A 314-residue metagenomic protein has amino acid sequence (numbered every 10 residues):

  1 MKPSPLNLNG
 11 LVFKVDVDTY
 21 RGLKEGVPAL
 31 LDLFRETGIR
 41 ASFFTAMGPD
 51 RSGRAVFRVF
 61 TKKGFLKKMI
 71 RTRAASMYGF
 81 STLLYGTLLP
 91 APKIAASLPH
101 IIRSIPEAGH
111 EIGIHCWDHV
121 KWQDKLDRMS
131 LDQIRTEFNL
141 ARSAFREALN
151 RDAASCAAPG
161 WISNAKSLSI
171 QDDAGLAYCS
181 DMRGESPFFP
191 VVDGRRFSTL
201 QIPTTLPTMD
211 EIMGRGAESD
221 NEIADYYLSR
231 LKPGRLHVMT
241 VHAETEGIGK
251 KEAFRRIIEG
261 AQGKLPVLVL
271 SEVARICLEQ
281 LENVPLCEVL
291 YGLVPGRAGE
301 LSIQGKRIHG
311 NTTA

Functional and structural regions predicted by a protein language model:
M1-S155, G160-L200, S219-R235, M239 (+1 more regions): Catalytic alpha-helical scaffold of carbohydrate-active enzymes acting on polysaccharides/glycoconjugates
Q201-R215: Positively charged, amphipathic and often flexible ligand-engagement surfaces
T208-I212, H237-E244: Short, local alpha-helical segments
